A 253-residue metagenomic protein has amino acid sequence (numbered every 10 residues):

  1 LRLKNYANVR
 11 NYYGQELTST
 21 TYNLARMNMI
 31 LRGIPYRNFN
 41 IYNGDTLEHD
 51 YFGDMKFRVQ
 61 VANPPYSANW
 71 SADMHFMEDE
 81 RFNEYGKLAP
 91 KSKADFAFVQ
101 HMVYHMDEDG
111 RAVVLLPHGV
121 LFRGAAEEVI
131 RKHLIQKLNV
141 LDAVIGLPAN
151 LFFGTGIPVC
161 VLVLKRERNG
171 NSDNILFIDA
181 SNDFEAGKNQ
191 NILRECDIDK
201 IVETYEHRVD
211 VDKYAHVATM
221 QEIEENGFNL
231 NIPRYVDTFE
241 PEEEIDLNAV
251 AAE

Functional and structural regions predicted by a protein language model:
L1-A62, S67-N69, M74-F76, F82-E84 (+4 more regions): Conserved S-adenosyl-L-methionine
K4-A7, N38-Y42, F76-F82, G110-L116 (+3 more regions): Short acidic (Asp/Glu) and glycine-rich catalytic loops that position anionic groups and cofactors
E16, N43-D45, P64, V114-G119 (+4 more regions): Active-site proximal loops enriched in glycine and acidic residues that flank catalytic Cys/His/Asp and coordinate
M29, T46-D50, H101-M102, P148-L151 (+2 more regions): Generic recognition of flexible, low-complexity loop/linker segments
I34, D109, G170-N171: A cross-taxa feature marking solvent-exposed loop/turn segments within ectodomains of secreted and single-pass membrane
L88-L164: Conserved Class I SAM-dependent methyltransferase catalytic core
F152-N231, V236-L247: Flexible, glycine-/basic-rich loop-and-beta segments that form/coincide with the SAM-dependent methyltransferase
